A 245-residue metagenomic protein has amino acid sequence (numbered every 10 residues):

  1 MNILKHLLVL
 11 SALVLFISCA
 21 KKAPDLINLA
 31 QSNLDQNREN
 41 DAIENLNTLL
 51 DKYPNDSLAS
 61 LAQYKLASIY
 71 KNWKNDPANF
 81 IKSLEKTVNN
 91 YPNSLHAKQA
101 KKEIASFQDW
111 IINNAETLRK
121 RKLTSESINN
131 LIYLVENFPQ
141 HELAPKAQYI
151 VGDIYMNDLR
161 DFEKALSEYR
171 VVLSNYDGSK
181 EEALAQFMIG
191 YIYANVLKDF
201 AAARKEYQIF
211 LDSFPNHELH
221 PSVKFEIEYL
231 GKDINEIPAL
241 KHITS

Functional and structural regions predicted by a protein language model:
M1-C19: Sec-dependent bacterial lipoprotein signal peptides
I3, S18-S245: Acidic, polar-rich low-complexity tracts and alpha-helical solenoid repeat scaffolds
